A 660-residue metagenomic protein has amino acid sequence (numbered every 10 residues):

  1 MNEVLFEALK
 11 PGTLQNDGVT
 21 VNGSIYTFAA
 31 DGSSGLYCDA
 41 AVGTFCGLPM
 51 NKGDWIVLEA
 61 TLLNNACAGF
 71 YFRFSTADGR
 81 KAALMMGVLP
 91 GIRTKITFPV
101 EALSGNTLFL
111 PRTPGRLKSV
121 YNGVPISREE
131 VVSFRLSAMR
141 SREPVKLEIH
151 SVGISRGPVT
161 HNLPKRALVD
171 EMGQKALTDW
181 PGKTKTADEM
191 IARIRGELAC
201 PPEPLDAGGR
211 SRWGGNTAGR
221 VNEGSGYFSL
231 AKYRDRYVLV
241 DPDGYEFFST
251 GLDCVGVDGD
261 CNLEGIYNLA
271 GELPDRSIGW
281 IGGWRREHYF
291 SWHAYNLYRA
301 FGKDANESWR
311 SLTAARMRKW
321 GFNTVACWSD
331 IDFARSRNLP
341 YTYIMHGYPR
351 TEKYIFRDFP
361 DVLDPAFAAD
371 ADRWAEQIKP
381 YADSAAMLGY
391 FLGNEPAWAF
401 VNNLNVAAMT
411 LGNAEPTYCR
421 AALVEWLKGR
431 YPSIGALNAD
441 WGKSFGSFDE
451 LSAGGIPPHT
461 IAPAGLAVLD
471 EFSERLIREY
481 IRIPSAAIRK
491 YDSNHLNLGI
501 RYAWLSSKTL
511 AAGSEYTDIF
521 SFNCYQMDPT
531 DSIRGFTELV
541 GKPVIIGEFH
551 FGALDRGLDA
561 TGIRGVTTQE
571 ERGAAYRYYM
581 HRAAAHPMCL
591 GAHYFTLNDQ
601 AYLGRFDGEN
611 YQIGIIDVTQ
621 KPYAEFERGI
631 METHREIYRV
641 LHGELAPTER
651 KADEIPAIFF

Functional and structural regions predicted by a protein language model:
A29-Y121, V145: Extracellular ligand-binding interfaces
R135-E143: Short beta-strand-plus-loop segments that form exposed binding edges in beta-rich domains
K183-R335, E352-A385, P458, A462 (+1 more regions): Active-site-adjacent substrate/metal-binding segments within catalytic domains of carbohydrate-active enzymes
P242, L252-D253, D260, E264-K303 (+1 more regions): Polysaccharide-binding and catalytic clefts of secreted carbohydrate-active enzymes
Y289-L297, E352-P360, G454-D470, A503 (+3 more regions): Active-site clefts of carbohydrate-active enzymes
A385-G389, G393-E395, F549, I563-I616 (+1 more regions): Substrate-binding cleft of secreted/luminal carbohydrate-active enzymes
V406-A421, F595-F660: Aromatic-rich peripheral "rim/lid" segments of glycoside hydrolase catalytic domains that contact and position glycan
E471-G562, M580-H581: Glycoside hydrolase catalytic-domain groove-lining segments
